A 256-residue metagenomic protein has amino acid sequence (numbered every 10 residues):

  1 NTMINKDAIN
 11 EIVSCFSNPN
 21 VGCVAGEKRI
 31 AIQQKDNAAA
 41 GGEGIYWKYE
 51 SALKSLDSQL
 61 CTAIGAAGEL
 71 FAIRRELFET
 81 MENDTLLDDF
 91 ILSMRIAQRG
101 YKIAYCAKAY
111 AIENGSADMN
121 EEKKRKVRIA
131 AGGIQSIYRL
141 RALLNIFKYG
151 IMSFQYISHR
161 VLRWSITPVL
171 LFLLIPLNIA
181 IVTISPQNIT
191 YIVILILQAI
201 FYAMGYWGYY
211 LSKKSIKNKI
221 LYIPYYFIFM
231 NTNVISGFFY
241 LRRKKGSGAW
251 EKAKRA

Functional and structural regions predicted by a protein language model:
T2-C15: Acidic donor-binding/catalytic loop of UDP-sugar-dependent glycosyltransferases, especially processive GT2
M3, A72, Y105: Short aromatic/basic micro-patch
F16-E50, D84-D88, S93-H159, T232-Y240: Catalytic donor/gating beta->alpha subdomain of glycosyltransferases that bind UDP-sugars
L56, L60, R160, W164-P168: Loop-to-transmembrane-helix entry motif
A67-T80: Conserved nucleotide-sugar donor-binding and metal-coordinating catalytic region shared by glycosyltransferases
E113, R163-G246: Membrane-embedded multi-pass helical conduit in multi-pass membrane proteins, especially envelope-biosynthetic
A249-A256: Membrane-proximal intrinsically disordered regions of secretory-pathway and membrane-system proteins
